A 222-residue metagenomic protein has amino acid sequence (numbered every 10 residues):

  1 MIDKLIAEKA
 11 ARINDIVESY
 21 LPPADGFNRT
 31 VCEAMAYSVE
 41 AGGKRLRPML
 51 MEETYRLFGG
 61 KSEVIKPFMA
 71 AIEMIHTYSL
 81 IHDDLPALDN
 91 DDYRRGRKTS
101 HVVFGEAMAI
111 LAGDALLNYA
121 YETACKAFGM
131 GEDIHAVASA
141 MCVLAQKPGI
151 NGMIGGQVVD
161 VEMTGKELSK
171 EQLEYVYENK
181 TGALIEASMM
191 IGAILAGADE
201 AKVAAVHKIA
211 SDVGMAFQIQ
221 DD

Functional and structural regions predicted by a protein language model:
M1-L21: N-terminal amphipathic/basic leader segments beginning at the initiator methionine
E18-Q220: Mg2+-dependent prenyl diphosphate-binding active-site environment of isoprenoid biosynthetic enzymes
